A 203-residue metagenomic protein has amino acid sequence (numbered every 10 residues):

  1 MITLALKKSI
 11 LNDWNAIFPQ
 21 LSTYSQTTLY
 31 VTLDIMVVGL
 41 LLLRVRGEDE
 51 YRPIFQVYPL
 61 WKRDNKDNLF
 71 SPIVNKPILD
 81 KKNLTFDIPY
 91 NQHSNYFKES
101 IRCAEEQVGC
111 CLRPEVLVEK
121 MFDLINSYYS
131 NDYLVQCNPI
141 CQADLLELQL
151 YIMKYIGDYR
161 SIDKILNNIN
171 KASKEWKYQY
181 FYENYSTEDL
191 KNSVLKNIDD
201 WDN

Functional and structural regions predicted by a protein language model:
L4-S25: Amphipathic alpha-helical segments
S25-G47: Ser/Thr-rich, low-complexity intrinsically disordered terminal regions
M36, R44-N203: Intrinsically disordered, low-complexity regulatory regions enriched in serine/threonine/proline and acidic residues
